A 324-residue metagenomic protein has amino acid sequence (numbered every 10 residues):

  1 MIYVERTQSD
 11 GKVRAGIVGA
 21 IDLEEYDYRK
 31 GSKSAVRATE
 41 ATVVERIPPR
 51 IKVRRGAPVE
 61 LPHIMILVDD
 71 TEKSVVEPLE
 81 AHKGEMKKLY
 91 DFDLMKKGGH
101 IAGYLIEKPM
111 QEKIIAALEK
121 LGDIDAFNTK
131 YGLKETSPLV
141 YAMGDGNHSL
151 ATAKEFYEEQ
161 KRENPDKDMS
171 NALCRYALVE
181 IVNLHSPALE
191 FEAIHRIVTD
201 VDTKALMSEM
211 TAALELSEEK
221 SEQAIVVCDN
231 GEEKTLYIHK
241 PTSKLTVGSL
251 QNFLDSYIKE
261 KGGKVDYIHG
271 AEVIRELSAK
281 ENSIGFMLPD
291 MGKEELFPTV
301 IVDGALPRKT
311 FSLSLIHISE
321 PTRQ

Functional and structural regions predicted by a protein language model:
M1-E135, E180-L184, L189, E218-Q223 (+2 more regions): N-terminal leader or domain-start segments enriched in small/polar residues
V59-P62, E135-L139, A172-R175, K220-S221 (+1 more regions): Short, well-ordered loop/turn elements at secondary-structure boundaries
I66, G146, S278: A residue-level signal for conserved active-site and pocket-lining positions in enzyme catalytic cores
L67, G144, E180, M287-P289: Short beta-strand segments
K120-N164: Active-site beta-strand/loop microenvironment that shapes enzyme catalytic pockets
D145-E209: Catalytic or ion-translocation cores adjacent to nucleophile or general acid/base/metal-coordination motifs in diverse
V198-R308: C-terminal catalytic or substrate-handling cores of phosphate/nucleotide- and metal-cofactor-dependent proteins acting
S314-Q324: Residue-level detector of conserved catalytic or cofactor/ligand-binding positions in enzyme active sites
